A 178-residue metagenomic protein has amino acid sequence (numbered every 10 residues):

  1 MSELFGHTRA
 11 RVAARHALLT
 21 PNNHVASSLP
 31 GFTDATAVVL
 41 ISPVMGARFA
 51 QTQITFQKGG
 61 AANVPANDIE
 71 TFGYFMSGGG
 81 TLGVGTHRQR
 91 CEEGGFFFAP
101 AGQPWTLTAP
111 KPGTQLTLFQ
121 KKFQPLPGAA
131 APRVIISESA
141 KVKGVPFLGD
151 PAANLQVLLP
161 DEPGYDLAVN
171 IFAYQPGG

Functional and structural regions predicted by a protein language model:
M1-R48, K111-A168: A short, N-terminal "cap"/entry segment at the start of jelly-roll beta-barrel domains of the cupin/DSBH fold
T20-N23, T33-S42, A50-N67, N170-G178: Conserved short histidine dyad/triad with adjacent acidic residue
K58, N67-G85: Glycine- and acidic-residue-biased ligand/ion/polar-headgroup-sensing regions
D68, H87, Q103-P104, P112: A generic "binding-loop/recognition-motif" signal
F72, G85-G102: Short acidic-glycine-tyrosine-enriched beta hairpin
